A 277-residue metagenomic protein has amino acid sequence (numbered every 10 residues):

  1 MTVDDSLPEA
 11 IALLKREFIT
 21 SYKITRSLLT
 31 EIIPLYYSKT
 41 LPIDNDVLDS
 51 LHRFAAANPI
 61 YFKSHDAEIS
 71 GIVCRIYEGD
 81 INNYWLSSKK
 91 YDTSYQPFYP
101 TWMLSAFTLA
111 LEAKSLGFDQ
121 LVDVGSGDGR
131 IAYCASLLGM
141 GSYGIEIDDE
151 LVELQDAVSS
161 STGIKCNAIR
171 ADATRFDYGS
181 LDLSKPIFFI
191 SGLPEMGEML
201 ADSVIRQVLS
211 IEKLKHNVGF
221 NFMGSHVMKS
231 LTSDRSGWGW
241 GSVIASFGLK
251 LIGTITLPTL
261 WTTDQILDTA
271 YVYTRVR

Functional and structural regions predicted by a protein language model:
T2-L116: S-adenosyl-L-methionine
G117-G127: Conserved class I S-adenosyl-L-methionine
R130-M140: Conserved SAM-binding loop of SAM-dependent methyltransferases across substrates and taxa, primarily the Class I
I131, E150-L151: Conserved short alpha-helix immediately C-terminal to the canonical SAM/SAH-binding motif I of Rossmann-like
G141-E146: Conserved SAM-binding motif I beta-strand of class I
L154-L183: S-adenosyl-L-methionine
K185-A201: A short SAM/SAH-binding and catalytic strip from SAM-dependent methyltransferases
M199-I266: C-terminal substrate-binding/active-site "lid" region of AdoMet-derived donor-dependent transferases
